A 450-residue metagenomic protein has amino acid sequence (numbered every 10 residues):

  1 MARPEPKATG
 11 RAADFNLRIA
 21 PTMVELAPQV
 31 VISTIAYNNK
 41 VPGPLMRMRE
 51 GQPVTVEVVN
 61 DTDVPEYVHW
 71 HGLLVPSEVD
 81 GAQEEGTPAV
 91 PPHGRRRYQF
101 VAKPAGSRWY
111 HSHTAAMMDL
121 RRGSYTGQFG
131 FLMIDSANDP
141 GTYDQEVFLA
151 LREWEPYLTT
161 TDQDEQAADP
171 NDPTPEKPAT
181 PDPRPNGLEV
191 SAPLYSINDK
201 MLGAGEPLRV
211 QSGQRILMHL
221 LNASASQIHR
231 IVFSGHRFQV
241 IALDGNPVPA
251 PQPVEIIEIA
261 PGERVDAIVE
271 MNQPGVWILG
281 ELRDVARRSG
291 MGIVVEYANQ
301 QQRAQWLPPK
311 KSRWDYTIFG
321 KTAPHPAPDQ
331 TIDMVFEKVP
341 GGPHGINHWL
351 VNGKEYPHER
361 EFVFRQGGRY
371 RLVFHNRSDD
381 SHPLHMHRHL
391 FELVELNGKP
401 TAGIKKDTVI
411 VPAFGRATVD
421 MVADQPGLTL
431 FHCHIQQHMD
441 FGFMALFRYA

Functional and structural regions predicted by a protein language model:
A2-N16, D119, S124-A168, P249-S381 (+2 more regions): Extended terminal and domain-junction accessory segments
A2-Y110, T114-D119, S124-Y125, G130-F131 (+5 more regions): Extracytoplasmic/lumenal soluble domains of exported proteins with redox or metal-associated functions
V24-E50, A192-G213, V339-Y370: N-terminal edge beta-strand
P28-V30, V64-H71, H111, Q227-S234 (+2 more regions): Short, hydrophobic/aromatic beta-strand segments
V41-M48, W70-P104, M201-L208, F238-Q273 (+2 more regions): Extracytoplasmic beta-sandwich strand-turn segments characteristic of Greek-key/jelly-roll folds
T55, R97, S107-W109, L217 (+3 more regions): Short, conserved beta-strand segments of beta-strand-rich sandwich/propeller modules, principally
V58-T62, L220-S224, F374-S378: Asparagine-centered strand-capping/turn motif at beta-strand->loop junctions
Q145-Q214, L221-S224, V339, H344-K354: Acidic-aromatic/histidine active-site loop/patch
